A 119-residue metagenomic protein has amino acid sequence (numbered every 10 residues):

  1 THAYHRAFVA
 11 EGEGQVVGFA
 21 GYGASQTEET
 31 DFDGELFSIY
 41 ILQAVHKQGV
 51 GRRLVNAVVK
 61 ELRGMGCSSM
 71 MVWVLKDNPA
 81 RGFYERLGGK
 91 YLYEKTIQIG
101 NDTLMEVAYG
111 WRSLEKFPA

Functional and structural regions predicted by a protein language model:
T1-A44, V55-A57, E61, Y91-T96 (+1 more regions): Acetyl-CoA-dependent GNAT
F8, G34, S69-R81, E85-A119: C-terminal "cap" of GNAT-fold acetyltransferases
V45-G49: Glycine-rich phosphate-binding loop
